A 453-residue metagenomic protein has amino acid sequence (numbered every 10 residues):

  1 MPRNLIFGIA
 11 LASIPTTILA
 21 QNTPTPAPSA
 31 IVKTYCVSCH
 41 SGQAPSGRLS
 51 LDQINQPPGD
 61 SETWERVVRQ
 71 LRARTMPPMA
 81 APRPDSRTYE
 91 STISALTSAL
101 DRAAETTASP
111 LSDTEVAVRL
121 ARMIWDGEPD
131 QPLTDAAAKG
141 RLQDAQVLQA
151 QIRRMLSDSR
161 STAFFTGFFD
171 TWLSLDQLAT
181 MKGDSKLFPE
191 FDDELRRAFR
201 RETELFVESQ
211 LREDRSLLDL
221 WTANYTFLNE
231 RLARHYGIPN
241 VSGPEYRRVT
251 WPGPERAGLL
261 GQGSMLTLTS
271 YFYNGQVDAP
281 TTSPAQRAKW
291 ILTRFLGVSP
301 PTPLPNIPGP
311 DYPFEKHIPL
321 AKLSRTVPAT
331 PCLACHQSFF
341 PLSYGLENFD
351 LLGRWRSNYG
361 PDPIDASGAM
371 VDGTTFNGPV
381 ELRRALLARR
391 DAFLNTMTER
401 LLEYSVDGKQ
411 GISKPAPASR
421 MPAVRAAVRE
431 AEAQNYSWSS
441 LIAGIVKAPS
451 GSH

Functional and structural regions predicted by a protein language model:
M1-I9: Bacterial N-terminal signal peptides that target proteins for export
I14-A30, D311-T326: Electrostatic cytochrome c docking/interface patches
A20-A150, D158, T171, P363-E399 (+3 more regions): Aromatic- and Gly/Pro-enriched helix-to-coil junctions and flexible linker segments
S41-S50, M79-P82, A104-A108, P132-A136 (+6 more regions): Short, solvent-exposed loop/turn and secondary-structure capping segments
T92-A95, E105-A108, M123-I124, V147-P341 (+1 more regions): Extended surface/linker regions that mediate inter-domain or inter-protein docking in multi-component redox
V118, D135-K139, I152, K186-E194 (+7 more regions): Active-site-adjacent structural elements in folded domains
Q131, S161-A163, D214-R215, F393 (+1 more regions): Loop/turn elements at helix/coil->beta-strand transitions in domains of secreted/extracellular proteins
G258-N306, K316-M421, A431-A443, A448-P449: C-terminal substrate/ligand-recognition segments
